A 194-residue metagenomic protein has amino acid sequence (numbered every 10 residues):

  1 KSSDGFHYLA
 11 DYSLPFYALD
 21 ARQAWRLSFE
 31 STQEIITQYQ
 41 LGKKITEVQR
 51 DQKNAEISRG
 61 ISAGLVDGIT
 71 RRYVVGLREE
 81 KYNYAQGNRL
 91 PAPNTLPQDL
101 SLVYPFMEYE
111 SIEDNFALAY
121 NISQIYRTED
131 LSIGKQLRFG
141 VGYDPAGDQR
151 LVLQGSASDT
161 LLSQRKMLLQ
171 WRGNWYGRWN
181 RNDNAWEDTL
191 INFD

Functional and structural regions predicted by a protein language model:
K1-N115, I133-R138, S158-D194: Gram-negative/organellar outer-membrane beta-barrel architecture
A119-T128: Outer-membrane beta-barrel biogenesis signature
G140-V141, G155: Contiguous, well-ordered alpha-helical segments that form the cores/surfaces of helical PPI scaffolds
G147: Short acidic, Gly/Ser-rich segments with clustered Asp/Glu that frequently serve as metal-coordination loops in enzyme
R150-A157: Hard-cation-handling environments
